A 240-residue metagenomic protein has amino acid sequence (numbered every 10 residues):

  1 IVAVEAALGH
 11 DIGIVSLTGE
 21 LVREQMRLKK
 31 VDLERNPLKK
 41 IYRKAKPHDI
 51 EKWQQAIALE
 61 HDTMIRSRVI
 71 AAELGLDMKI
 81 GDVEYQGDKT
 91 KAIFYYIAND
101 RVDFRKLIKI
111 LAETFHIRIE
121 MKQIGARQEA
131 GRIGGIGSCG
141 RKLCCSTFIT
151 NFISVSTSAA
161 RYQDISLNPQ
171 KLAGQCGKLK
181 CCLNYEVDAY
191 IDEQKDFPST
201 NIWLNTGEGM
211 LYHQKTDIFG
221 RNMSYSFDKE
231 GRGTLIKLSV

Functional and structural regions predicted by a protein language model:
I1-P169: Acidic-enriched and Gly/Ser
A3, I93-Y95, E120, Q175 (+2 more regions): Structured core elements
L8, G87, T114, N205-T206 (+2 more regions): A generic structural signal for short, non-catalytic loop/turn and secondary-structure boundary residues
L28, R127, I202-N205, G209 (+1 more regions): Short, highly charged low-complexity linear segments
A45, A98-N99, D188, E193 (+3 more regions): Generic signature of intrinsically disordered, low-complexity segments enriched in small/polar residues
G135-L211: Conserved glycine-centered short motifs in functionally critical loops
D196, M210-V240: Short flanking/linker segments adjacent to small metal-binding domains or redox-active Cys/His motifs
